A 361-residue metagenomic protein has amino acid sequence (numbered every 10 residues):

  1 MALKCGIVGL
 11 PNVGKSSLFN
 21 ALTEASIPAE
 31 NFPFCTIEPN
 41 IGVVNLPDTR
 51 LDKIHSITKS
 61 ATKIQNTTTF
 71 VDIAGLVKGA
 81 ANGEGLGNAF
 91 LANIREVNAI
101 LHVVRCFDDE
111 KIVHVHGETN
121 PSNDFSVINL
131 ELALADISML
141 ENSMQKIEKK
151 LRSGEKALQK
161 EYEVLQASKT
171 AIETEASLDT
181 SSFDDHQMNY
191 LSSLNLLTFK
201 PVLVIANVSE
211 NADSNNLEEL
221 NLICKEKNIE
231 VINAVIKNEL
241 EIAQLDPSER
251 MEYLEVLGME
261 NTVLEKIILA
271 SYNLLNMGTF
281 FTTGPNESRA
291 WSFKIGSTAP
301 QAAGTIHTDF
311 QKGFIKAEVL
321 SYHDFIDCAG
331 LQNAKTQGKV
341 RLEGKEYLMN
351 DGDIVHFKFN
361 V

Functional and structural regions predicted by a protein language model:
M1-V113, S122, E141-S143, I147: Conserved G1/Walker A P-loop phosphate-binding module
A2-V8, V13, F19, K146-L348 (+2 more regions): C-terminal-of-GTPase-core extension/linker across diverse P-loop GTPases
E24-A25, R50-L51, G75-V77, R105-K111 (+5 more regions): Conserved nucleotide-binding/hydrolysis micro-motifs of P-loop NTPases
L76-A81, G117, N123, V127-L132 (+2 more regions): Flexible beta-alpha connector loops of hexameric P-loop NTPases
G83-L86, V115-E118, E218-L220, D246-S248: Short, glycine/charged-enriched secondary-structure capping and boundary segments
R95, A99-I100, F107-A135, M139-N142 (+2 more regions): Switch/coupling subdomain of P-loop NTPase systems
E96, N350-D351: Short, flexible surface segments
